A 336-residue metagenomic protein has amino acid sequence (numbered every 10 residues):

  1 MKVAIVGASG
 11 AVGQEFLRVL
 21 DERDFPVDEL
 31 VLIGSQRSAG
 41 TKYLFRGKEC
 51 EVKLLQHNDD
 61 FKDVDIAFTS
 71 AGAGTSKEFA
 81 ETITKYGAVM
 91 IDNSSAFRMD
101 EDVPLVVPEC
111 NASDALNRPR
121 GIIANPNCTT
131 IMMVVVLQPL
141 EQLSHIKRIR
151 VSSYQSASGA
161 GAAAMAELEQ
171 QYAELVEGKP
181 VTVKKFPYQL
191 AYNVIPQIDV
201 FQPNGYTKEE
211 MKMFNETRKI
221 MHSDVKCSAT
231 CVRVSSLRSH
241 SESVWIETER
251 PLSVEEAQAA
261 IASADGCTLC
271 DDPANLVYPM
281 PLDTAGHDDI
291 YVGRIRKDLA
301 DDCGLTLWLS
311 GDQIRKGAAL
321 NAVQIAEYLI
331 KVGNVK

Functional and structural regions predicted by a protein language model:
M1-L190, K226, A259, T284 (+5 more regions): N-terminal Rossmann-like NAD(P) cofactor-binding subdomain of oxidoreductases, focused on the glycine-rich
L17, F214-R218, Q258, A262: Generic solvent-exposed, charged/amphipathic alpha-helical segments that serve as macromolecular interface scaffolds
Q36-S38, C128-T129, S153-A160, V194-Q202 (+2 more regions): Glycine-rich beta-alpha junction loops
N117-A124, N193-N204, L307-L309: Helix-loop-beta segment of a Rossmann-like dinucleotide-binding subdomain
G121-M132, G205-F214, K219, G317-N321: A glycine-rich, Thr/Ser-enriched phosphate-binding loop motif common to dinucleotide/cofactor-binding enzymes
L190-L237: Oxyanion-binding "anion nests"
V225-K336: C-terminal active-site/capping subdomain that shapes the small-molecule cofactor and substrate pocket of enzyme
